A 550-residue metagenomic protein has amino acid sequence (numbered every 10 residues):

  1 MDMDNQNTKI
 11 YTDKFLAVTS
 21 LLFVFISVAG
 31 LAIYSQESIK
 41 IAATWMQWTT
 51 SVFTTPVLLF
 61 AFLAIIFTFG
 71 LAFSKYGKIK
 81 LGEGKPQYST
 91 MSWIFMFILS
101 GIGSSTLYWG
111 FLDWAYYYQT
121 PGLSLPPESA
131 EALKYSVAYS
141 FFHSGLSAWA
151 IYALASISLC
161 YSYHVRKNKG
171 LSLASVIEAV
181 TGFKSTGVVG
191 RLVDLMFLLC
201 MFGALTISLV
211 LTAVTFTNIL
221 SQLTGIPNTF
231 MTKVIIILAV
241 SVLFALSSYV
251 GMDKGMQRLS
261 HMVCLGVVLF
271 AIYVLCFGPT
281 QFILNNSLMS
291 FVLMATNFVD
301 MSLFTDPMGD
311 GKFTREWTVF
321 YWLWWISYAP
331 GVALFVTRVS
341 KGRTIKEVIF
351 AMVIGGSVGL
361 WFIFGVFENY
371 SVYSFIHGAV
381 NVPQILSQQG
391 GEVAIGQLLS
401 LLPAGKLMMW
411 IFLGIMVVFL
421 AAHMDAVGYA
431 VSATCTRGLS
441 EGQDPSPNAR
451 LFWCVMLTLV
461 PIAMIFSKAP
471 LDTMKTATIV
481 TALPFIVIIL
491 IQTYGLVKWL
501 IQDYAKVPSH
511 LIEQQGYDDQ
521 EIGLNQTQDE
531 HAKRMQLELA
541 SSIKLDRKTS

Functional and structural regions predicted by a protein language model:
M1-A132, I272, C276, T493-L500 (+3 more regions): N-terminal alpha-helical transmembrane segments of multi-pass membrane transport and channel/translocase proteins
D2-I10, Y34-T49, T68-Q87, S136-H143 (+8 more regions): Membrane-water interface regions at transmembrane-helix termini and the short interhelical loops of multi-pass membrane
D2-T8, K40-M46, F73-M91, A115-A138 (+5 more regions): Flexible loop linkers connecting adjacent transmembrane helices in multi-pass alpha-helical membrane transporters
N7-A32, I65-F67, I102-T106, H143-V214 (+8 more regions): Helix-loop-helix module between adjacent transmembrane segments
K9-S27, G182-R191, N228-A245, Y249 (+4 more regions): Loop-to-transmembrane helix boundary motifs in multi-pass membrane proteins
T50-F53, F60, V193-M201, I207 (+4 more regions): Membrane-interface loop-to-helix entry segments
W109-L123, Y161-Y163, K167, V274-N297 (+2 more regions): Extracellular/periplasmic helix-exit of transmembrane alpha-helices
V165-K169, F197-T217, P330-M352, K406-C435: Membrane-helix boundary/coupling elements in multi-pass transport proteins
